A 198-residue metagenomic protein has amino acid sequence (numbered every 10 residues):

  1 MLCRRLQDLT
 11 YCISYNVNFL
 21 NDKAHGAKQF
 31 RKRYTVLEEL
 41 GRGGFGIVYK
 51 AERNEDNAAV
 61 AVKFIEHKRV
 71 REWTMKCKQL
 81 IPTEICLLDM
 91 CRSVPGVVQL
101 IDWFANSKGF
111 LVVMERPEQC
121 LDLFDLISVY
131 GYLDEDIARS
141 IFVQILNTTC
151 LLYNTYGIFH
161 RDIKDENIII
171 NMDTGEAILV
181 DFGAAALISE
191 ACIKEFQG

Functional and structural regions predicted by a protein language model:
M1-Q29, L37: Juxta-kinase regulatory segment immediately upstream of eukaryotic protein kinase catalytic domains
I47: Conserved N-lobe ATP-binding subsite of Hanks-type protein kinase domains, especially the beta3 VAIK lysine
W103: Activation-segment/catalytic-loop signature of the eukaryotic protein kinase fold
S107-E115, L123-F124: A conserved loop-to-beta-strand element in the N-lobe of protein kinase catalytic cores that borders the ATP-binding
D122-L133: AlphaC helix of the protein kinase catalytic domain
I141-F142: Activation segment signature within eukaryotic-like protein kinase domains
Y153-N171: Catalytic-loop of the protein kinase fold
N171-G198: Activation segment/activation loop of eukaryotic-type protein kinase catalytic domains
